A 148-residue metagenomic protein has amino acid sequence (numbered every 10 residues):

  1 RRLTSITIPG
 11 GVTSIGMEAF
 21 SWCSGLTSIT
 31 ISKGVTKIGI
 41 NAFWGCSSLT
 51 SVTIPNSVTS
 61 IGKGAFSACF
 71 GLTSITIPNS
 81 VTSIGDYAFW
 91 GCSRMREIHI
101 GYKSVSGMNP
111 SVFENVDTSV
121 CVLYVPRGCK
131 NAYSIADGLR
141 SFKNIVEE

Functional and structural regions predicted by a protein language model:
R1-S14, S24-K37, S47-S60, F70-S83 (+3 more regions): Structural signature of tandem-repeat unit edges
G16-S21, G39-W44, G62-S67, G85-W90 (+1 more regions): Consensus positions within tandem repeat domains that build extended binding/scaffold surfaces
E114-V116: A general structural signal for short secondary-structure junctions and capping/turn motifs
A136-S141: Helix-loop-beta element that forms the nucleotide-linked donor phosphate-binding surface in glycosyltransferases
